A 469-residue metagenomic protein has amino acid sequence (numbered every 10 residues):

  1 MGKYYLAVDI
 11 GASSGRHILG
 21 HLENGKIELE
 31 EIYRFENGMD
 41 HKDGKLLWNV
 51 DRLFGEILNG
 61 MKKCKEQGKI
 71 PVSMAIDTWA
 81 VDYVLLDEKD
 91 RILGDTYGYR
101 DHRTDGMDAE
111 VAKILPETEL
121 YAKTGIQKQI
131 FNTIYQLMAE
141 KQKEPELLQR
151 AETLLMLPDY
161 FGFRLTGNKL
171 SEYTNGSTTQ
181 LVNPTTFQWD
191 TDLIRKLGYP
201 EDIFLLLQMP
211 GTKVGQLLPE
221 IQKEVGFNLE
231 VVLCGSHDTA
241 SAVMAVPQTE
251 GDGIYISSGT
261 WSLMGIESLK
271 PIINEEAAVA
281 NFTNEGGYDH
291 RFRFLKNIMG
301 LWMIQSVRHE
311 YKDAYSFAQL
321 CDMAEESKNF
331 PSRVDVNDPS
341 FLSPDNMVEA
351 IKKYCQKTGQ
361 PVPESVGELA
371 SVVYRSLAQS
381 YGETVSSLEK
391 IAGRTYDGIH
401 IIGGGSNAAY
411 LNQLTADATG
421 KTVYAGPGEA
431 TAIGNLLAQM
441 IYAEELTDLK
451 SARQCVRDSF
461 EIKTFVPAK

Functional and structural regions predicted by a protein language model:
M1-G94, A122, Q222-V231, T419-K421 (+1 more regions): N-terminal glycine/serine-rich phosphate-binding loop of ATP-dependent small-molecule kinases, especially carbohydrate
L6-A7, L19, A112-T124, M138-A151 (+9 more regions): Active-site core segments that coordinate phosphate-bearing ligands/cofactors across diverse enzyme families
G11-S13, V72, D77-W79, T133 (+4 more regions): Short, basic and Ser/Thr-rich N-terminal targeting/leader segments
L46-F54, I126, I130, L207-G211 (+2 more regions): Short acidic-aromatic active-site loops that bind/stabilize oxyanions
K62, E66-Y99, Q127-F131, G162-N183 (+1 more regions): Short beta-strand-loop/turn "lid" adjacent to the catalytic site in phosphate-handling enzymes
I70-T78, T153, L206, R394-G403: Short glycine-rich phosphate-binding loop at a beta-alpha junction
Y97, D101-I114: Short alpha-helix plus adjacent loop in nuclease-associated cores
